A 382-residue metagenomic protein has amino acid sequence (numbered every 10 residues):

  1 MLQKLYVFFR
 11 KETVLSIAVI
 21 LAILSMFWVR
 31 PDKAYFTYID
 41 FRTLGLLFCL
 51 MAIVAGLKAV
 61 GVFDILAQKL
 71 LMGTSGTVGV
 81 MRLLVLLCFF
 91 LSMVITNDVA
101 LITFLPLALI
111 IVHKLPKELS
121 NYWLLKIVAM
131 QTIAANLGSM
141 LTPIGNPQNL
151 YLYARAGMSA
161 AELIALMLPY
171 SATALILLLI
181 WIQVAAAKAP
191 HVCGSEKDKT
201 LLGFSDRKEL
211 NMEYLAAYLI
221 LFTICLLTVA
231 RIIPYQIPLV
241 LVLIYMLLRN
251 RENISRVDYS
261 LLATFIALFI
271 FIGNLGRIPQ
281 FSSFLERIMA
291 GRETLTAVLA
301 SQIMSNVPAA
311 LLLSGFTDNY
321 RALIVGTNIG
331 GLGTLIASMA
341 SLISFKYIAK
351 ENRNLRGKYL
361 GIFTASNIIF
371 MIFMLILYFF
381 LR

Functional and structural regions predicted by a protein language model:
M1-I17, G76-T77, R207-A217, G361: N-terminal membrane topogenic signal
L2, A161-R207, L342-R382: Juxtamembrane and boundary regions of transmembrane helices in multi-pass small-molecule transporters and channels
Q3-A34, L44-G61, A185-K188, I224-E252 (+2 more regions): Structural signal for alpha-helical transmembrane segments and their membrane-water exit/capping regions in multi-pass
L5-K11, K33-T43, A160-Y170, K208-L210 (+4 more regions): Interfacial loop-to-helix junctions that mark the boundaries of transmembrane helices in multi-pass membrane
Y38, V60, D64-A67, Y218-D318: Transmembrane helical segments that form the transport core of multi-pass membrane transport proteins
F41-T43, M72-L86, L115-I127, M212-A216 (+2 more regions): Membrane-interfacial loop-to-helix junctions in multi-pass transporters
V78-L83, P116-M130, M158-L168, N319-G331 (+1 more regions): Membrane-interface alpha-helices at helix entry/exit sites of multi-pass transporters
F90-M140, Y151, L311-I324, R353 (+1 more regions): Hydrophobic transmembrane alpha-helices that form the pore/transport pathway of multi-pass ion and small-solute
